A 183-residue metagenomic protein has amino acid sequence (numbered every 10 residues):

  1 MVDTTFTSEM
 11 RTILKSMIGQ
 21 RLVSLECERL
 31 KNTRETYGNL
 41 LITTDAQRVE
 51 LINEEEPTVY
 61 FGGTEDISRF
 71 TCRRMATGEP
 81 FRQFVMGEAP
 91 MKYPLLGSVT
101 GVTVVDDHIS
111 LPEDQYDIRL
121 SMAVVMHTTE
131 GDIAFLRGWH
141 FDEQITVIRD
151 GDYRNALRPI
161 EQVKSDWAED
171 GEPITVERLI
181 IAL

Functional and structural regions predicted by a protein language model:
M1-L183: Surface-exposed, interaction-prone regions used to assemble/regulate multi-protein complexes
